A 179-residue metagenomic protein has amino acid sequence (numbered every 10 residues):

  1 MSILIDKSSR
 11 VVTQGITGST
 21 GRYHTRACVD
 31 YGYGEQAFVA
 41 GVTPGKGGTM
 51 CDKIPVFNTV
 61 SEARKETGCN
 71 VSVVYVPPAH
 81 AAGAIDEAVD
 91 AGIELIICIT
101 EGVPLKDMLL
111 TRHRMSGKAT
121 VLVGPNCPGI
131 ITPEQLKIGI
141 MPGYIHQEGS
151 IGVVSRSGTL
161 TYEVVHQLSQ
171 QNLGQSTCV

Functional and structural regions predicted by a protein language model:
M1-S8, S61, Q135-I145: A short, basic/flexible loop-to-alpha-helix module at the beginning of a structural domain
T13, A40-T43, I96-C98, V121-N126 (+3 more regions): General beta-strand structural signal in soluble alpha/beta enzymes
T17: N-terminal Rossmann NAD(P)H-binding glycine-rich loop of SDR-like oxidoreductase domains
T25, V60, I85-V89, V165: Generic hydrophobic/aromatic pocket-lining and core-packing "Φ" positions
A27-C51, P125, Q171: NAD(P)-binding Rossmann-fold cofactor-contacting core
K65-V71, Y75, A79-G102: Rossmann-fold NAD(P) dinucleotide-binding segment
E101-V123: Rossmann-fold NAD(P)-binding glycine/threonine-rich loop
G149-V179: Short glycine-cluster motifs
